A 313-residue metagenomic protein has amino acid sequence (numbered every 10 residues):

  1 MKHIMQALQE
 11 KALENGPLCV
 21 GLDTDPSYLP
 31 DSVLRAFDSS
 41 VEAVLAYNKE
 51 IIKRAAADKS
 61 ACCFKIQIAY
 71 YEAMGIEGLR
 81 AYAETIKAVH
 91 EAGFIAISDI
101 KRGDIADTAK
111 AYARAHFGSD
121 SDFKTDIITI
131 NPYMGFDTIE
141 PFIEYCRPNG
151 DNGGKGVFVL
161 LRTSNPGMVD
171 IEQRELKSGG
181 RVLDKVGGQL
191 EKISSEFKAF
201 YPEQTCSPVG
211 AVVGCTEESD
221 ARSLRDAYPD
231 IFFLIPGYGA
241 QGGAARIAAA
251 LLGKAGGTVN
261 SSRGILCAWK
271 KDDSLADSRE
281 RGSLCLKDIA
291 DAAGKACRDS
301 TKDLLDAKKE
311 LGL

Functional and structural regions predicted by a protein language model:
M1-I66, Y71-A81, H90-E91, K287-L313: Conserved N-terminal beta1-alpha1 strand-loop-helix module at the mouth
A12-L13, I52-K59, E84-E91, I143-N152 (+2 more regions): Acidic (Asp/Glu)-rich catalytic clusters
E14-L18, K59-C62, A92-F94, K124-D126 (+4 more regions): Short, well-ordered coil/turn segments that N-cap beta-strands
V20, F64, D99, I128 (+2 more regions): Conserved, mostly hydrophobic/aromatic
D23-S27, A69-Y71, K101-I105, N131-Y133 (+4 more regions): Active-site beta-loop-alpha junctions enriched in small/polar residues
A57-A61, I66-S121, E217-A221: N-terminal active-site wall of soluble small-molecule enzyme domains
I100, D104-G210: Conserved anion-binding
C215-N260, G264-S274: A C-terminal functional module that forms or caps the active site or interfaces directly with catalytic machinery
